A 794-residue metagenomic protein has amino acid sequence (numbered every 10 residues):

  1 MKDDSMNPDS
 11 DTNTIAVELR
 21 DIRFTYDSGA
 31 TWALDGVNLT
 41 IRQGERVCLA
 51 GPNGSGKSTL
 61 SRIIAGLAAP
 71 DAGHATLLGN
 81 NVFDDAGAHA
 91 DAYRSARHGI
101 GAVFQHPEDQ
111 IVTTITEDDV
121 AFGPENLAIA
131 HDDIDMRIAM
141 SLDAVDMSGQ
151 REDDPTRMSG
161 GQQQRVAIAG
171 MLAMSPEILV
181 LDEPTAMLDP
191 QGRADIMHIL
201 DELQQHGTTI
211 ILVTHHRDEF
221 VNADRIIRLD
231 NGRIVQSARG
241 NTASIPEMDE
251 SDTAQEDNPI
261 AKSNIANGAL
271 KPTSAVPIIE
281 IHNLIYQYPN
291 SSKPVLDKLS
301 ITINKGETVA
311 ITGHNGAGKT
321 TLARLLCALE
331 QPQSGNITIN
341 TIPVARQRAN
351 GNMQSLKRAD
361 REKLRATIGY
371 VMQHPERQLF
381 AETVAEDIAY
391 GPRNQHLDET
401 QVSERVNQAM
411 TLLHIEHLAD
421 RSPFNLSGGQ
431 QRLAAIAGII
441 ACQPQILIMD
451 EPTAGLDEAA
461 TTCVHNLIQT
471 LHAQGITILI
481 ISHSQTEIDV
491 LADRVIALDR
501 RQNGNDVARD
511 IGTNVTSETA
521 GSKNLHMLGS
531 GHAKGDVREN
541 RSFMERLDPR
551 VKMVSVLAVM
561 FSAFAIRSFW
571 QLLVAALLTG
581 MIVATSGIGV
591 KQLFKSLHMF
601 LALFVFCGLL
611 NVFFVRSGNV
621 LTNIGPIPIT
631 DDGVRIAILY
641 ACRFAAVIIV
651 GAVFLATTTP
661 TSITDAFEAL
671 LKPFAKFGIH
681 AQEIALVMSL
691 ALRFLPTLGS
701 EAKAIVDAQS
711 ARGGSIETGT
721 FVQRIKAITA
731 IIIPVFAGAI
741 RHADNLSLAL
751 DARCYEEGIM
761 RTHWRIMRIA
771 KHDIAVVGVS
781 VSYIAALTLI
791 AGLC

Functional and structural regions predicted by a protein language model:
A50-P52, T312-H314: The feature captures the beta-strand-to-loop junction immediately N-terminal to the Walker
A65, C327: Helix-to-loop junction immediately C-terminal to a conserved catalytic motif
G73-D84, A96, G335-M353, L364: Conserved ABC transporter NBD signature motif
D132-Q150, T400-L418: Conserved ABC ATPase "signature" region
D154-M158, Q162, S422-L426, Q430: Conserved ABC ATPase signature
M171-L172, I439-I440: ABC ATPase C-loop
L179-D182, L447-D450: Catalytic Walker B motif of ABC-type/P-loop ATPase nucleotide-binding domains
K523-Q571, A575-G580, K676-I679, L690 (+1 more regions): Transmembrane alpha-helix interface motif
